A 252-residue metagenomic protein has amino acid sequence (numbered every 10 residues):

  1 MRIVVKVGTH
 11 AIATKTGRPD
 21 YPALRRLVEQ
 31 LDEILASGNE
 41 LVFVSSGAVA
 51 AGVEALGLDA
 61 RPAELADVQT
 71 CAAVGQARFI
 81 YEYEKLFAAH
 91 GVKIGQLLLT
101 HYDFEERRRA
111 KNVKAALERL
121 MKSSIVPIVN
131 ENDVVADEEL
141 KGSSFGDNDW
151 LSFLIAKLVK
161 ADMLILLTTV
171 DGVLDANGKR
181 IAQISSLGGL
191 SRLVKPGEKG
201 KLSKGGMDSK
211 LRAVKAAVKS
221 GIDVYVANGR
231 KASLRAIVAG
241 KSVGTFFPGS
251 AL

Functional and structural regions predicted by a protein language model:
M1-L252: C-terminal catalytic "cap/lid" subdomain
